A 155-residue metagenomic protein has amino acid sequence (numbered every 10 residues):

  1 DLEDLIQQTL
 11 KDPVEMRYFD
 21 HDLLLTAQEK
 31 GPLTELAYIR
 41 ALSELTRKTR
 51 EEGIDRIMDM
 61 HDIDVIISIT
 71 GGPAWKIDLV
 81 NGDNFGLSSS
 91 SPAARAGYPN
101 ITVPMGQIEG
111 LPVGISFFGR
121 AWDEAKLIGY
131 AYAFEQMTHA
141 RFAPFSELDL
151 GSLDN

Functional and structural regions predicted by a protein language model:
D1-D55, P104-P112: Short helix-loop capping/hinge segments that flank enzyme active sites or metal/cofactor-binding pockets
P32-L33, I39, S43, R95-N155: Structural helix-boundary/capping segments
I39-R40, H61, T70-S91: Short, surface-exposed loop/helix-turn segments at secondary-structure junctions that function as lids/hinges flanking
T49, G53, M58-D62, T70 (+1 more regions): Sec/Tat-exported extracytoplasmic proteins
T49, L87, A125, G129: Conserved active-site and cofactor/substrate-binding residues in soluble primary-metabolism enzymes
G53-R56, L79-P104: Small-aliphatic-rich amphipathic alpha-helix that forms the alpha element of a beta-alpha
I63, K76, A140-P144: Intrinsically disordered or highly flexible coil/loop and linker segments, enriched in small and charged/polar residues
